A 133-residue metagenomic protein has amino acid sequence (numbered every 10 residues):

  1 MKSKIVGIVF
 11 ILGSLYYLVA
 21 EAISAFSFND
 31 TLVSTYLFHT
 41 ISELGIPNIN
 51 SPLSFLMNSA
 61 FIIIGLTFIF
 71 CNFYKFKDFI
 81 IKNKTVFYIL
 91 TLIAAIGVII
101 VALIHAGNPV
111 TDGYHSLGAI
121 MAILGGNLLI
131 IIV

Functional and structural regions predicted by a protein language model:
M1-S3, F73-V86: Membrane-interface helix-boundary motifs at transmembrane edges
K2-D30: N-terminal signal-anchor transmembrane alpha helix
V6-Y17, M57-I64, F87-A94, A122: Hydrophobic alpha-helical transmembrane segments of polytopic
E21-P47, V101, H105: Hydrophobic transmembrane helix segments
F26-V33, F76-N83, A106-V110: Transmembrane helix-loop junctions in multipass membrane proteins, especially transporters and channels
E43-L66: Interfacial helix-start motif at the membrane-water boundary
K84-T91, H115-L117: Cytoplasmic-side transmembrane-helix entry/capping segments in multi-pass membrane proteins
A94-V133: Membrane-proximal helix-loop-helix units in multi-pass membrane proteins
